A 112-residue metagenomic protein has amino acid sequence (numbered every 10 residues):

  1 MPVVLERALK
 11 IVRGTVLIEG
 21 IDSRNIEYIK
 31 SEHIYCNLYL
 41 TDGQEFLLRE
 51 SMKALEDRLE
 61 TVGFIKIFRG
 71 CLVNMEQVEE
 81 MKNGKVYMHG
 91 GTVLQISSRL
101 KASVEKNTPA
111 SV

Functional and structural regions predicted by a protein language model:
P2-V112: Basic, polyanion-interacting recognition surfaces, primarily in bacterial LytTR/OmpR-type DNA-binding effector domains
